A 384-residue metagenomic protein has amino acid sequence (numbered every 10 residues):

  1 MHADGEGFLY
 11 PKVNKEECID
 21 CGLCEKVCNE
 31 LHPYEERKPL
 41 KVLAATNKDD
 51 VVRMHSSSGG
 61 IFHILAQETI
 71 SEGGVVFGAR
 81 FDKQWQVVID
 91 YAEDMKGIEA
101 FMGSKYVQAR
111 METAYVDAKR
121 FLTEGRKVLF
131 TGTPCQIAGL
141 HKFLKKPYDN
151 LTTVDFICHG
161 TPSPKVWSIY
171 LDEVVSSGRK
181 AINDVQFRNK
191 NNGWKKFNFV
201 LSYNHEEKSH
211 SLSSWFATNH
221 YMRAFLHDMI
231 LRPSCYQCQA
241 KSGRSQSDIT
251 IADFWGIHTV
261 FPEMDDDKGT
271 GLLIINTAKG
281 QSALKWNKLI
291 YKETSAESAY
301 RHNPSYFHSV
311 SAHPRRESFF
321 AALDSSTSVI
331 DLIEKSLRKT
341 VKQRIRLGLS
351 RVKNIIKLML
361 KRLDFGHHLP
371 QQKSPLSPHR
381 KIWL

Functional and structural regions predicted by a protein language model:
M1-V13, G22-P39, D248-I249: Iron-sulfur cluster-binding cysteine motifs and their immediate structural context in ferredoxin-like electron-transfer
K12-L31, G60, C135, L231-C238: Cysteine-centered iron-sulfur cluster-binding motifs in ferredoxin-type domains/subunits of redox enzymes
R37-H63: Extended interfacial segments that mediate partner engagement and assembly in macromolecular machines
S57, F62-Q84: Low-complexity, highly charged intrinsically disordered N-terminal segments that act as targeting/localization
S57-G60, K83, F130-L140, G160-P162: Gly/Ser/Thr-rich loops at beta-strand to alpha-helix junctions that form or flank small-molecule/cofactor-binding
E72-V75, K180-L384: Long, compositionally biased charged/polar accessory segments in the mid-to-C-terminal portions of proteins
V87-V116: Glycine-rich phosphate-binding "P-loop"
D149-V175: Short, flexible loop segments at boundaries between secondary-structure elements
